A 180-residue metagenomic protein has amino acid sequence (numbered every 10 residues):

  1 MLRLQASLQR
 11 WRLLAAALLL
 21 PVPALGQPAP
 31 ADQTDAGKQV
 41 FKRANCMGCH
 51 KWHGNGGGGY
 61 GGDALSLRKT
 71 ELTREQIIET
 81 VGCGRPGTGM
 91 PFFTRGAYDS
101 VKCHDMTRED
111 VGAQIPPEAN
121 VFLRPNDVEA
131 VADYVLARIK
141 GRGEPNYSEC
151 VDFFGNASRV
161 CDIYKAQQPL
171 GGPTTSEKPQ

Functional and structural regions predicted by a protein language model:
M1-Q9: N-terminal secretory signal peptides that target proteins for export/translocation
L8, A31-D35: Juxtamembrane/transmembrane-helix boundary motifs in multi-pass membrane proteins
R12-P23: Bacterial N-terminal signal peptides
Q27-P28, S66: His/Cys-centered metal/cofactor-coordination and adjacent catalytic loops
A29-D32, R43-A44, W52, P91-Q180: Flexible coil segments in periplasmic/lumen-exposed cytochrome c-class electron-transfer proteins
K38, K51-N120: Gly/Gly-Pro-rich "capping" loops immediately C-terminal to redox-active cysteine motifs in periplasmic/lumenal
A44-N45, R85: Structural motif
G48: Short, cysteine/histidine-rich loop/knuckle motifs that typically chelate Zn2+
